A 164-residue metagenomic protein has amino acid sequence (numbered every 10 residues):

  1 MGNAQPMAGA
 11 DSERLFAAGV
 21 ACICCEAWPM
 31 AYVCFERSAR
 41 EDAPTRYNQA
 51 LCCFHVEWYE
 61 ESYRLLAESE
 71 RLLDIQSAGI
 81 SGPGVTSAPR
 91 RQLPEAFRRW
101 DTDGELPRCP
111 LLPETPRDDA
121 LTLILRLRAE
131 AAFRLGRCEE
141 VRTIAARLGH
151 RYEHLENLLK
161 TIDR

Functional and structural regions predicted by a protein language model:
N3-Q5, F35, D74-P89, P94-D118: Flexible helix-coil transition and linker loops at the boundaries of alpha-helical arrays
M7-R37, L127: Alpha-helical segment of the N-proximal tetratricopeptide repeat
A10, E41, P113-P116, A120: Structural signature of alpha-solenoid helical repeat junctions
A10-E13, A17, N48, H55 (+3 more regions): "A position-specific structural signal for the A-helix of alpha-solenoid helical repeats
W28, F35, L66-A67, L73 (+1 more regions): Inward-facing hydrophobic residues that define packing positions of alpha-helical scaffold repeats
A43-N48, L72-V85, H150-I162: Boundary/linker segments of alpha-helical solenoid repeat arrays
